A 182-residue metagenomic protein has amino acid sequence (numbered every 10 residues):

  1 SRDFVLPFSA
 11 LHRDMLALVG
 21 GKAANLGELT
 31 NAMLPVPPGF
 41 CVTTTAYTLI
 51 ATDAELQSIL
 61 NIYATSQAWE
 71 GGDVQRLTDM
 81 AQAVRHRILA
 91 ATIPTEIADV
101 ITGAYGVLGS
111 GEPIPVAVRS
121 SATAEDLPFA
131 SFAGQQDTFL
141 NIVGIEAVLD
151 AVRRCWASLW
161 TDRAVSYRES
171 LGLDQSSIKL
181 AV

Functional and structural regions predicted by a protein language model:
S1-A181: N-terminal beta-alpha lobe that positions the nucleotide/phosphoryl donor in ATP/NTP-coupled carboxylate activation
